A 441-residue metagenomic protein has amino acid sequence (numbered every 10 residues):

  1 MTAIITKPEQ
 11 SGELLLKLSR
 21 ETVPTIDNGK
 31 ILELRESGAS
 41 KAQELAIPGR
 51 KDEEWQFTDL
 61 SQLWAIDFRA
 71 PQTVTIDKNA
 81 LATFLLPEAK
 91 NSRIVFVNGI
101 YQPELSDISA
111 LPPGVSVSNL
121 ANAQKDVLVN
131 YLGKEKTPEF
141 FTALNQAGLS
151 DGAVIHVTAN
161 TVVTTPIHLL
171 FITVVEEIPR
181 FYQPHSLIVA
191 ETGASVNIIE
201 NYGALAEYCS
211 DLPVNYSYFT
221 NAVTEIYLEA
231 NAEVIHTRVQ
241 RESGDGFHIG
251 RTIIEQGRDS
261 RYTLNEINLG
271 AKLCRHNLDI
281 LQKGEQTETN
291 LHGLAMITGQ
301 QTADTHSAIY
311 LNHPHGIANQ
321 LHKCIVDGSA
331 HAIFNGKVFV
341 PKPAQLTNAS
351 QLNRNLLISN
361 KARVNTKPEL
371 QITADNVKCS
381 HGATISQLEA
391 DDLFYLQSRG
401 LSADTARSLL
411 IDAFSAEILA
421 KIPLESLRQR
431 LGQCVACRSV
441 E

Functional and structural regions predicted by a protein language model:
M1-V223, Y227, N231-E233: Short, low-to-moderate order helix/coil transition modules at the start of elongated helical scaffolds
I4-I5, V127-F394, S398-L401, S415 (+1 more regions): Conserved beta-strand/loop scaffold segments within soluble protein domains that form the structured core and edges
